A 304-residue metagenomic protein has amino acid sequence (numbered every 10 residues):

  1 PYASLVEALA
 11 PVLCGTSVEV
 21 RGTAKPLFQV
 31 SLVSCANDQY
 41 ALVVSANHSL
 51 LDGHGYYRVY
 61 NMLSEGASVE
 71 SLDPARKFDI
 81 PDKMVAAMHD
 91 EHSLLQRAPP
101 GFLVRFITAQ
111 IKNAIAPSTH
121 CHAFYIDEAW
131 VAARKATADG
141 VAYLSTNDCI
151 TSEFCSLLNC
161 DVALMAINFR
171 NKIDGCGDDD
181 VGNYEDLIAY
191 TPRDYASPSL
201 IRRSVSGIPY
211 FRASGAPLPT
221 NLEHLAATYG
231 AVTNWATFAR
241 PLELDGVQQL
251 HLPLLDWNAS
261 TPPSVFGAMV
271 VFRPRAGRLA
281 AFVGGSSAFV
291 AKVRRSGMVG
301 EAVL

Functional and structural regions predicted by a protein language model:
P1-G53: Acyl-thioester-dependent condensation/acyltransferase catalytic cores
S34-Q39, E65-L72, D139-L144, S156-V162: Secondary-structure boundary elements
C35-A36, A114-P117, D180-V181: Short, flexible turn/loop "capping" segments at secondary-structure junctions
A41, G55-R58, C149-I150, L200: Acidic, Ser/Thr-rich intrinsically disordered and amphipathic helical segments
S45-A46, V59, E153-F154: Short, hydrophobic/aromatic alpha-helical segments in well-folded domains
D52-V69: Classical protein tyrosine phosphatase
A75-A136, C160-G175: Short amphipathic alpha-helices and their capping loops
T119-L304: Acyl-CoA-dependent O-acyltransferases
